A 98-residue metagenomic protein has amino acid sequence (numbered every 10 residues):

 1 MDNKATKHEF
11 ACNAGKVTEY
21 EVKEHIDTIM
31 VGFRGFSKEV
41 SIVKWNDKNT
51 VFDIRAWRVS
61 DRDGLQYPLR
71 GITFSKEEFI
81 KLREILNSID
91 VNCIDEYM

Functional and structural regions predicted by a protein language model:
M1-R34: Negatively charged, low-complexity tracts enriched in Asp/Glu with abundant Ser/Thr
N3, D63-M98: Mixed-charge, Lys/Arg-enriched low-complexity segments
K7-F10, E19, S41, R58-D61 (+3 more regions): Sequence-pattern detector for short linear motifs and compositional/periodic biases rather than a specific fold
H8, V31-R34, T50, I72 (+1 more regions): Short non-domain terminal segments
D27, D47, D61, F79-K81: Generic "edge-of-domain/loop-turn" microfeature
F36-R70: A short, structured beta-strand/loop element
